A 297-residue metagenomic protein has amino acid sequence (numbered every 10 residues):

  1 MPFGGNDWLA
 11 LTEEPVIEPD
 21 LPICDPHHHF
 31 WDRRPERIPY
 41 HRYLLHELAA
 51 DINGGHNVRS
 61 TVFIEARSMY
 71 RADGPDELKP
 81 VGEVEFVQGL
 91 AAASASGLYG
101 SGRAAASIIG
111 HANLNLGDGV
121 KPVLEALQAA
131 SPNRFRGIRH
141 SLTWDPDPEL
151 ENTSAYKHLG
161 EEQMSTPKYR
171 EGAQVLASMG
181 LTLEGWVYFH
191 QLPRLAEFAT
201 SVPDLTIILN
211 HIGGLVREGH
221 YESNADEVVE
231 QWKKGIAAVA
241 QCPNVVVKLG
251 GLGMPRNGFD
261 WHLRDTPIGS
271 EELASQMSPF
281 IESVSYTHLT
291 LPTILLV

Functional and structural regions predicted by a protein language model:
M1-G100: An N-terminally biased module of ancient metal coordination in phosphate/nucleic-acid-related enzymes
P2-L11, P75-Q191, E197-T200, G213 (+4 more regions): Active-site gating/metal-coordination segments in enzymes
H27, T61, I108, L176 (+1 more regions): Conserved, mostly hydrophobic/aromatic
H27-W31, H211, H288: Histidine-centered divalent metal-coordination motifs
P35-E36, L195-A196, E218-E222, P255-D265: Histidine/acidic-residue-rich catalytic or RNA/ligand-binding cores of hydrolases and nuclease-related proteins
Y43-A50, P193, Q231-G235: Alpha-helical scaffolding within the catalytic cores of extracellular/periplasmic polymer-degrading hydrolases
K234-G235, S275-Y286: A short, acidic, amphipathic alpha-helical segment used as a generic capping/interface helix at domain edges
T287-T293: Conserved small/polar residues in nucleotide/adenosyl-binding loops
